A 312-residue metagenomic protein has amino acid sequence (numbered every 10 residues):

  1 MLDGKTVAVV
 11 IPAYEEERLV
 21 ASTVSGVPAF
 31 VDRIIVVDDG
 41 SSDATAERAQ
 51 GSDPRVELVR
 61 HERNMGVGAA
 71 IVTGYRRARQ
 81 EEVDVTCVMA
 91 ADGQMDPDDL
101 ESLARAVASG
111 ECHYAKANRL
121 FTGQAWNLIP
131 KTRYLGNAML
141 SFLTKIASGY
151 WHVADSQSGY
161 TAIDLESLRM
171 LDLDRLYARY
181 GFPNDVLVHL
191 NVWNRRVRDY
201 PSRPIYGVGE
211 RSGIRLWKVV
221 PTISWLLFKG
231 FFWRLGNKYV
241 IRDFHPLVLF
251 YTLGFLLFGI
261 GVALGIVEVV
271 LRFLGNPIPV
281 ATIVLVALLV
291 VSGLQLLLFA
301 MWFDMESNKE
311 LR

Functional and structural regions predicted by a protein language model:
M1-L2, R175-R312: Hydrophobic helical membrane-anchoring modules
A8-P12, I35, R60: Short hydrophobic beta-strand elements that form part of the catalytic alpha/beta core underpinning NDP-sugar/donor
Y14-F30: Short, well-formed alpha-helical segments that are part of the catalytic scaffolds of diverse glycosyltransferases
R18-S22, D43-S52: Acidic helix N-cap motif at the loop->helix transition within catalytic regions of sugar-transfer enzymes
D32-S41, V59: Short beta-strand/loop segment that forms part of the nucleotide-sugar
D38-E47, R63, G93: A conserved acidic beta->alpha catalytic loop
E57, H61-Q80, V85, P97-Y180 (+1 more regions): Acceptor/aglycone-binding surface of glycosyltransferases and processive sugar-polymer synthases
